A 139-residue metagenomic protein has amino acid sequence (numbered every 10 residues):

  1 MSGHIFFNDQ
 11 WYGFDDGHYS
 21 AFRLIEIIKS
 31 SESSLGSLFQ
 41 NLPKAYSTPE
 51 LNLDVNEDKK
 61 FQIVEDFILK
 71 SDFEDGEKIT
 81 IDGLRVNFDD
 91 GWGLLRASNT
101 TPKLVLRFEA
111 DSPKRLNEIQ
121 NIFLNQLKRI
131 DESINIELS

Functional and structural regions predicted by a protein language model:
M1-R107, S112-S139: Phosphate-binding and adjacent anionic-ligand microenvironments
